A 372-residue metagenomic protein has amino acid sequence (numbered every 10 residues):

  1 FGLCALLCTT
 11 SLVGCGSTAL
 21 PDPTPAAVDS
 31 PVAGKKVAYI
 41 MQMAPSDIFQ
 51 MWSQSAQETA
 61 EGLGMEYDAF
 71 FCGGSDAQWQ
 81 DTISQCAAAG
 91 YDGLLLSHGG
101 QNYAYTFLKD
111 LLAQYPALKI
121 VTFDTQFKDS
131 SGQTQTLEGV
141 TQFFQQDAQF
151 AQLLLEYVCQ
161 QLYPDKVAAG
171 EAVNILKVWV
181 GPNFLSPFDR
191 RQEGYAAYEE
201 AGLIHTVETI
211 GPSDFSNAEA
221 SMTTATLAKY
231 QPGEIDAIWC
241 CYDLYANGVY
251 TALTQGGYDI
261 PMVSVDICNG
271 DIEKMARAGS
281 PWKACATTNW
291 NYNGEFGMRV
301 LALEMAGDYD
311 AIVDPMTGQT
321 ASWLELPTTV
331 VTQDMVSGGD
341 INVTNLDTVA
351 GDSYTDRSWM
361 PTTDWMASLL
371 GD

Functional and structural regions predicted by a protein language model:
F1-K36, A88, D110-A117, R357 (+1 more regions): Short, low-complexity disordered leader/linker segments with a strong preference for bacterial N-terminal type II
P21-D29, A33, A172, K177-W179 (+1 more regions): Hinge/cleft segment of the Venus flytrap/periplasmic-binding protein
P21-S55, T59, L63, D68-Q80 (+5 more regions): Extracytoplasmic "Venus flytrap"
P31, T141-V173, A218-T223, I267-I272 (+1 more regions): Hydrophobic alpha-helical segments within soluble ligand-binding/sensing domains
I48-M65, F150-L154, L185-I204, M222 (+1 more regions): Short, solvent-exposed amphipathic alpha-helices that sit in or adjacent to ligand/effector-binding or catalytic
E61-G73, N174-K177, Y198-N217: Short beta-strand elements in bilobed, periplasmic/extracellular small-molecule ligand-binding domains
L94-Y115, I120, G194, G211-K274: Hydrophobic alpha-helical
K109-Q149, G170, D271-K274: Flexible loop/hinge segments that line or gate small-molecule binding clefts
